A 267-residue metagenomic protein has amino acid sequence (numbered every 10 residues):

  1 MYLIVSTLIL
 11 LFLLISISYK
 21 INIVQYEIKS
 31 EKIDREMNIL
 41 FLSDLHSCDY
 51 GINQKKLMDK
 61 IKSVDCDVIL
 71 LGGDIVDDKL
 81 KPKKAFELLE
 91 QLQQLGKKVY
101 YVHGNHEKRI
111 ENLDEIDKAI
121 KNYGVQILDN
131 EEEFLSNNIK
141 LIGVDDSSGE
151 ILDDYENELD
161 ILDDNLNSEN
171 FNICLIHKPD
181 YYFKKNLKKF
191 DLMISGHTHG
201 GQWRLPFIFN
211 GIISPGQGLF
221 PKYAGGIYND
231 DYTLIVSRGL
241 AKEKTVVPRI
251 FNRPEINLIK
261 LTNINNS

Functional and structural regions predicted by a protein language model:
M1-D34: N-terminal membrane-anchoring alpha-helices
S16-S18, G216-G218, P248-R249: Short Gly/Pro-enriched turn/cap motifs at secondary-structure boundaries
S18, L45-Y50, V76-L80, S147-D153 (+1 more regions): Short, flexible loop segments at the rims of nucleotide/cofactor-binding pockets, characterized by
K29-S30, K55-V64, Y181-N186: Short amphipathic alpha-helices and their capping/turn segments at secondary-structure boundaries
K32, L45-S47, E107-L192, T198 (+1 more regions): Conserved catalytic scaffold of divalent metal-dependent phosphoesterases
R35-L128, F134: Membrane-embedded segments
G200-P206: His/Asp/Glu-enriched short active-site or ligand-binding loop at hydrolase and phosphoryl-transfer sites
P206-L219: Short, surface-exposed loop/helix-turn segments at secondary-structure junctions that function as lids/hinges flanking
